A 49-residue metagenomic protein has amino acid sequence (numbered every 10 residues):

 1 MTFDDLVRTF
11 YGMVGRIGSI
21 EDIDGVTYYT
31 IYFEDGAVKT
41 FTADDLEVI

Functional and structural regions predicted by a protein language model:
T2-I49: Basic/aromatic-rich interaction segments and small domains that mediate binding to polyanionic partners
